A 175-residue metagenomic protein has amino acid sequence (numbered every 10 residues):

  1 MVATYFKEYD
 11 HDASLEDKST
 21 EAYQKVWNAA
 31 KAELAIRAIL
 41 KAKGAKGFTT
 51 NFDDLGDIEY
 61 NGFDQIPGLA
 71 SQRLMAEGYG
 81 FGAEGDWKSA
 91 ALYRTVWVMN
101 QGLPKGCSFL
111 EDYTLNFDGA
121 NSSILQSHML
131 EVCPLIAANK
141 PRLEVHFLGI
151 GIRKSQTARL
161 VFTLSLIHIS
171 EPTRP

Functional and structural regions predicted by a protein language model:
M1-N61: A charged, amphipathic alpha-helical module
K46-G47, Y79, K105-S108: Structural motif
T50-D57, S108-L130: A glycine-rich phosphate-binding loop feature that marks nucleotide/adenosyl-phosphate handling sites
D57-S71, L135-A137, P141-E144: A glycine-rich, aromatic-flanked flexible loop/lid motif
D64-T95: Catalytic or ion-translocation cores adjacent to nucleophile or general acid/base/metal-coordination motifs in diverse
E84-G119: Catalytic phosphate/nucleotide-handling subdomain of diverse soluble enzymes
S127-S165: Active-site rim beta-loop-alpha module in soluble metabolic enzymes
I167-P175: Residue-level detector of conserved catalytic or cofactor/ligand-binding positions in enzyme active sites
